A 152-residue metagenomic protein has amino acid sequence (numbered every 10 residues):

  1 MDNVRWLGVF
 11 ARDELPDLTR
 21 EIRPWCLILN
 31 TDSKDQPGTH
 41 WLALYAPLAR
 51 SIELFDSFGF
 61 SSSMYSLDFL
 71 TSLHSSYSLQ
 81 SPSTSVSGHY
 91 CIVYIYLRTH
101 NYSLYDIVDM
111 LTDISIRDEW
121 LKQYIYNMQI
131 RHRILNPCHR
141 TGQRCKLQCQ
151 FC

Functional and structural regions predicted by a protein language model:
M1-W6, C26-N30: N-terminal low-hydrophobic presequence detector
N3-T19: A short, well-structured beta->alpha microelement
E21-Y102: Cysteine protease-like catalytic core of ubiquitin/ubiquitin-like
T71-R140, R144, Q148: C-terminal folded domains that constitute the principal catalytic or ligand-binding module of multi-domain proteins
